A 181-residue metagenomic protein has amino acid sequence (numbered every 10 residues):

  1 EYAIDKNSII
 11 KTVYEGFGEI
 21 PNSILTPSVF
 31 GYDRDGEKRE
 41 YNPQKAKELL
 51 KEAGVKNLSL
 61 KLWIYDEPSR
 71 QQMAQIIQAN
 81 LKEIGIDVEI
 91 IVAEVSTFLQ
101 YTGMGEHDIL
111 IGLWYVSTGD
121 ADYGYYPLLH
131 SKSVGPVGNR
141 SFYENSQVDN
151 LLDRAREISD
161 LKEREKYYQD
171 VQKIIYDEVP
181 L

Functional and structural regions predicted by a protein language model:
E1-A79, E83, E144, L161 (+1 more regions): Append "and occasionally in soluble cytosolic enzymes with long acidic Gly/Pro-rich linkers
I10, D87-F98, G103, Y126-L181: Extracytoplasmic/peripheral linker and loop segments enriched in polar/acidic and small residues with frequent Thr/Pro
I24-L25, G103, D122-Y125: Short aromatic-enriched loop/helix-cap "lid" or pocket-rim segments at secondary-structure transitions that line
D66, E94, Y115: Active-site-proximal loop/turn and secondary-structure-junction residues that shape catalytic pockets, frequently
Q75-I84, S96-H107: Short helices/loops that flank or line small-molecule/ion binding pockets
I76-I77, G124-P127: Short, glycine/charged-enriched secondary-structure capping and boundary segments
D108-L113: Paired acidic/hydrophobic, glycine-rich loop segments that form the ligand-binding mouth/hinge of periplasmic-binding
V116-A121: A ligand-binding cleft/hinge motif common to bilobed small-molecule-binding domains
